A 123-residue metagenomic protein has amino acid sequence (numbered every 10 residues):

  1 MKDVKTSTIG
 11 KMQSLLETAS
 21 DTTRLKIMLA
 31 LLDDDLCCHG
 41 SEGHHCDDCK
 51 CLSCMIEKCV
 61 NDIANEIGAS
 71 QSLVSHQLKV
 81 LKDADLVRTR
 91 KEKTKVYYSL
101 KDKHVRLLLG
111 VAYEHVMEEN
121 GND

Functional and structural regions predicted by a protein language model:
M1-K11: Long, low-complexity, charged/polar intrinsically disordered regions in eukaryotic proteins
G10-S72, E92, V96-K103: N-terminal helix-turn-helix DNA-binding core of bacterial DNA-binding proteins
K11-Q13, H104-E119: Short, solvent-exposed amphipathic helices
N65, H76, K82-D83: Alpha-helical residues within the helix-turn-helix
D85-V87, K93-T94, L109-V111: Short, Lys/Arg-enriched C-terminal cap helix and immediately downstream tail that follows
E92, V116-D123: Histidine- and aromatic-rich ligand-binding microenvironments
